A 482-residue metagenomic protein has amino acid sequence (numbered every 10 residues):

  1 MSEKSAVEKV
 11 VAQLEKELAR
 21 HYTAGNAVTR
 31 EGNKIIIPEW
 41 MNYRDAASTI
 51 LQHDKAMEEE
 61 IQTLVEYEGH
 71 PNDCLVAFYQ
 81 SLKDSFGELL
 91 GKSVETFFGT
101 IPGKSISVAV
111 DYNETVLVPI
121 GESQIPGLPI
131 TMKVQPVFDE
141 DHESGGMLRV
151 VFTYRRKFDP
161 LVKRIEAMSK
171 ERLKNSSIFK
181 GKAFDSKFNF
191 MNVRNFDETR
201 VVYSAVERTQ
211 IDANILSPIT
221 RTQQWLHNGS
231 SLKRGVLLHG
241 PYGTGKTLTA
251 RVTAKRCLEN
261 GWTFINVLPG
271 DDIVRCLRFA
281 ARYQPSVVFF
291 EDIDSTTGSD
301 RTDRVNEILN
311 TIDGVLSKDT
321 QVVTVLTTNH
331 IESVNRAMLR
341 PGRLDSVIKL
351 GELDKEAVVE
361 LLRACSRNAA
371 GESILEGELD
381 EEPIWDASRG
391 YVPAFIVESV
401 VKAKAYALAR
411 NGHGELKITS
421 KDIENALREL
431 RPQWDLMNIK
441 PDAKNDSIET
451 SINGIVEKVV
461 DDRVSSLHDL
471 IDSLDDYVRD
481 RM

Functional and structural regions predicted by a protein language model:
M1-T222, L232-K233, L238, K458-D461 (+2 more regions): AAA+ P-loop ATPase mechanoenzymes
S123-P126, F138-S144, S176, E259-G261 (+2 more regions): Intrinsically disordered, low-complexity coil segments
R155-D159, G270, E352-L353, G390: Short, surface-exposed acidic/glycine-rich loop or hinge patches that mediate macromolecular interfaces
F158-I165, T249, C276, L361 (+1 more regions): Hydrophobic side chains in well-ordered alpha-helices
E198-W385: Walker A/P-loop NTP-binding motif of AAA+ ATPase domains
S333, V347, G351-M482: C-terminal alpha-helical "lid" subdomain
